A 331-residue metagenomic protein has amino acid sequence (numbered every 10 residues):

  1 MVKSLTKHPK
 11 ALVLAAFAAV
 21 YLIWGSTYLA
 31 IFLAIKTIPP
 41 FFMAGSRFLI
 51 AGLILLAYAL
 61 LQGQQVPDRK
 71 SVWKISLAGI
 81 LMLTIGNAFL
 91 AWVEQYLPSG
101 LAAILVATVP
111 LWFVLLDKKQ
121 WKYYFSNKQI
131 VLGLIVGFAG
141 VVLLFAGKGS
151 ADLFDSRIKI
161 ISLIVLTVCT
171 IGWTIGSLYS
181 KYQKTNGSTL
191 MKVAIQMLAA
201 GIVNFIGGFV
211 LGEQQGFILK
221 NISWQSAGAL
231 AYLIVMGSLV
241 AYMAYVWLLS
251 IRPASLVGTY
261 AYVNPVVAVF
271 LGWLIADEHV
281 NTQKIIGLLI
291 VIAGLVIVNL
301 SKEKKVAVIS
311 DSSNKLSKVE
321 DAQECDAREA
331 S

Functional and structural regions predicted by a protein language model:
V2-F42, F154-Y182, I202-I206, D311-S331: Glycine-/small-residue-enriched transmembrane alpha-helix faces in small-molecule transporters and effluxers
V2-T6, F48, S226-G228, Y262-S331: C-terminal-most transmembrane helix of multi-pass membrane proteins
L12-A16, F42-A57, L77, Q129-L143 (+4 more regions): Hydrophobic alpha-helical transmembrane segments of multi-pass integral membrane proteins, especially transporters
I23, T27-Y28, L56-V106, V142-L143 (+1 more regions): Specific transmembrane alpha-helical segments of multi-pass solute transporters/efflux pumps, especially DMT/EamA
S26, A30-L33, T37, A51-P67 (+4 more regions): Membrane-interface helix-cap regions at the ends of transmembrane helices in multi-pass membrane proteins
A44-S46, L83, N87, L101-T108 (+3 more regions): Helix-helix packing/entry segments at the starts of transmembrane helices
L55, S76, T108, S126-K148 (+3 more regions): Hydrophobic transmembrane alpha-helices of multi-pass small-molecule transport proteins
A59-V66, P110-I135, V266-I285: C-terminal transmembrane-helix exit sites in multi-pass transporters
